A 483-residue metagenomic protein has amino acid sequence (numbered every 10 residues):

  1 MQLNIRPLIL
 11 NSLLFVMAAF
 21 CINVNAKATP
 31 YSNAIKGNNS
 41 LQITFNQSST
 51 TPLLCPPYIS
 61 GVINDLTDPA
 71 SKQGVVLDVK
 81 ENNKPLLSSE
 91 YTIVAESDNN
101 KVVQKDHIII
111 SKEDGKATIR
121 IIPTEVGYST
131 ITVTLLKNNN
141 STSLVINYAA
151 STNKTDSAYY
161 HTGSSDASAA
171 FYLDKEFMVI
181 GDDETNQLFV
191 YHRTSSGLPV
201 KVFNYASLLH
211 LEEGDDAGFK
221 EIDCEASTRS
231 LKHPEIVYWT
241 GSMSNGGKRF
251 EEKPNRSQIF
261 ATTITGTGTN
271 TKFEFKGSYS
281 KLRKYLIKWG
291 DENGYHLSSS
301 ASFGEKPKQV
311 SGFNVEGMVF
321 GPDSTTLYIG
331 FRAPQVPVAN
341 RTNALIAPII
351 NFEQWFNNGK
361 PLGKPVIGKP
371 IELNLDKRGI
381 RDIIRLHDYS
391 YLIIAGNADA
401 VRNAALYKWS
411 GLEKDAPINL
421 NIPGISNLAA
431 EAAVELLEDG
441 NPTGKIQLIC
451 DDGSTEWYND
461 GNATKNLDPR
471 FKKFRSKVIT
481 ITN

Functional and structural regions predicted by a protein language model:
M1-A34: Bacterial Sec-dependent N-terminal signal peptides
P30-Y31, A149-N483: Sequence/structural signature of beta-propeller domains
S40-I93: Extracellular ectodomain surface segments
Q42, N140-S151: C-terminal edge beta-strand
T92-I110: Short, solvent-exposed loop/linker segments at beta-strand-coil boundaries, enriched for Pro/Gly and Ser/Thr
K116-Y128: Extracellular/luminal low-complexity segments enriched in Ser/Thr/Pro
L135-K137: Conserved structural position at the C-terminal beta-strand of extracellular beta-sandwich adhesion modules
